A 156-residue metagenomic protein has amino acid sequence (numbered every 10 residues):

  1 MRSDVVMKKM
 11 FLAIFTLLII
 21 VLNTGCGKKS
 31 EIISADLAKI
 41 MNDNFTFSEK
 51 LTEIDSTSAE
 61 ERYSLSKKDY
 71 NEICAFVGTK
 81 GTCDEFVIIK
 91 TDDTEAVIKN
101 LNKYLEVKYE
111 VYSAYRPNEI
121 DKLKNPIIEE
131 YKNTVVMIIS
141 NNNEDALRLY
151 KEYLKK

Functional and structural regions predicted by a protein language model:
M1-M10: Positively charged n-region of N-terminal signal peptides that target proteins for export
K9-L17: Sec-dependent N-terminal signal peptides
L22-G25: C-terminal motif of bacterial Sec signal peptides marking the signal peptidase cleavage site
G27-K29: Bacterial signal peptide processing site
T52-G81, A96-V97, L123: Short, compositionally biased low-complexity segments enriched in polar/charged residues
C83-T94: A short acidic-to-branched-hydrophobic micro-motif
T94-K132: Short Gly/Thr-rich strand-loop-strand
E119-K156: A short, solvent-exposed beta-edge/loop patch
